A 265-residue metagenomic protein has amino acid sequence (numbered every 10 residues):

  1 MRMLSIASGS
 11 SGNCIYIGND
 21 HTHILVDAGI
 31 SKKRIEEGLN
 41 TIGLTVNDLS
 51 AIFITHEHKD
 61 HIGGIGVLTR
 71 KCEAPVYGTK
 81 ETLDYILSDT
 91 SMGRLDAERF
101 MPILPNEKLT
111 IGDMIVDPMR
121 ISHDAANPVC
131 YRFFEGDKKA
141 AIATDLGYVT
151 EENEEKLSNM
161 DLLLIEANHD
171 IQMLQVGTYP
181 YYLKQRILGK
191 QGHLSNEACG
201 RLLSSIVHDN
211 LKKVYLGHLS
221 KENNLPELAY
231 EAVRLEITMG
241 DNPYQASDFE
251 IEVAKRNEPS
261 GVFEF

Functional and structural regions predicted by a protein language model:
M1-I42, N127-D145, L162: Conserved beta-strand hairpin/beta-sheet module of binuclear metal-dependent hydrolase folds, prominently
V26-G29, S50-E57, Y77-K80, A141-T144 (+3 more regions): Active-site neighborhood of phospho(di)ester-bond hydrolases with catalytic His/Asp-centered motifs
K33-G78: Active-site metal-binding motif and surrounding structural segment of the metallo-beta-lactamase
K59-I62, D84-Y85, A126, V149-E151 (+2 more regions): Active-site environment of divalent metal-dependent phosphoester hydrolases
G63-C72, L87-T90, N224-E231: Metal-dependent catalytic neighborhoods of phosphoester/phosphodiester hydrolases
K80-C130, F134-D137: Metallo-beta-lactamase
E151-I251: Cap/insert and terminal regions of metallo-dependent hydrolase folds
F249-F265: Short, basic/aromatic-enriched C-terminal tail that caps enzymatic domains
